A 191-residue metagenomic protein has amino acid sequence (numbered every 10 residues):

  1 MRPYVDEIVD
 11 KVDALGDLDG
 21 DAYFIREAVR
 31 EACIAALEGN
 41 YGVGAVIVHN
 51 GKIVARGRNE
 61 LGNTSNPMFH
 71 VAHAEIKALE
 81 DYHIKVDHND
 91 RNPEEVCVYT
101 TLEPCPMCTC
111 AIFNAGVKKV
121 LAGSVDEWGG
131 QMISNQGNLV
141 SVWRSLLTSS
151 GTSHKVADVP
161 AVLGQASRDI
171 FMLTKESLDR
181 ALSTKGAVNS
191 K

Functional and structural regions predicted by a protein language model:
M1-A35, E94, P104, A111-K191: Zinc-dependent deaminase
V9-K11, I53-T64, V86-E94: Glycine/charged-rich beta-loop-alpha catalytic/anionic-binding loops adjacent to active sites
L37-Y41: A short helix-loop-beta-strand connector motif used in the catalytic cores of GNAT acetyltransferases and, in some
V43-G51, A55: Short beta-strand scaffold segments in enzyme catalytic cores
N50, L61, S124: Residues that line or immediately flank small-molecule/substrate-binding pockets and catalytic motifs
E60-I76: A short, polar/charged loop-to-alpha-helix boundary motif
A78-L102, K191: Mobile, glycine- and charge-enriched loop segments and immediately flanking short secondary-structure elements within
